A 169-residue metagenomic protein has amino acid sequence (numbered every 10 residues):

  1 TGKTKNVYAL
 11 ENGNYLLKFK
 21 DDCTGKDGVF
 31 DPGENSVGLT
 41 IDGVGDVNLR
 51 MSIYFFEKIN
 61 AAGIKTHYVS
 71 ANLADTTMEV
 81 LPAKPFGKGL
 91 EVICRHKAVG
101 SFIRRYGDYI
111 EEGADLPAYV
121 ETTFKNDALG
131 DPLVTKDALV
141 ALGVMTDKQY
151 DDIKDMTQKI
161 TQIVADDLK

Functional and structural regions predicted by a protein language model:
T1-A128: Active-site loop/lid in soluble adenylation, ligation, and acyl-transfer enzymes
D31-G38, A138-D151: A short, surface-exposed helix-loop junction/capping segment
F56, K136, Q162-A165: Short glycine-/small-residue-rich flexible loop motifs, especially phosphate/cofactor-binding loops
I59, L139, L168-K169: Hydrophobic alpha-helix position signal
V120-D147: A short mid-domain helix/strand-loop element embedded in enzyme catalytic domains that forms or borders the active-site
M145-K169: A long amphipathic alpha-helix within ATP-dependent nucleotide-binding catalytic cores
